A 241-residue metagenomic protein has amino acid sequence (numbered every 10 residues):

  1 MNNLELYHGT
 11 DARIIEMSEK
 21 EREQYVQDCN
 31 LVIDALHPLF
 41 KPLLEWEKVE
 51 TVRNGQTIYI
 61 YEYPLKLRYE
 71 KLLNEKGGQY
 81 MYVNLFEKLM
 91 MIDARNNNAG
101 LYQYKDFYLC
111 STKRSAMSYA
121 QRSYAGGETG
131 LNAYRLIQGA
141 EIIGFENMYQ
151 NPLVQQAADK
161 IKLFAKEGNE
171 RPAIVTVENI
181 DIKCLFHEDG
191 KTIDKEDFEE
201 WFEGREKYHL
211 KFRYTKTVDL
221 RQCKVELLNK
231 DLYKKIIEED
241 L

Functional and structural regions predicted by a protein language model:
M1-Q103, F107: ADP-ribose/NAD+-binding catalytic cleft of ART/PARP-like enzymes
G9-D11, E16, Y124-G126, G130-L241: Active-site and NAD+-binding cores of ADP-ribose-processing enzymes
P64-R68, M81-M91, M117, A133-E141 (+2 more regions): Extended low-polarity, hydrophobic cluster-rich segments
N96-N98, Q103, K113-Q138: Short active-site loop/helix that positions an aromatic residue
